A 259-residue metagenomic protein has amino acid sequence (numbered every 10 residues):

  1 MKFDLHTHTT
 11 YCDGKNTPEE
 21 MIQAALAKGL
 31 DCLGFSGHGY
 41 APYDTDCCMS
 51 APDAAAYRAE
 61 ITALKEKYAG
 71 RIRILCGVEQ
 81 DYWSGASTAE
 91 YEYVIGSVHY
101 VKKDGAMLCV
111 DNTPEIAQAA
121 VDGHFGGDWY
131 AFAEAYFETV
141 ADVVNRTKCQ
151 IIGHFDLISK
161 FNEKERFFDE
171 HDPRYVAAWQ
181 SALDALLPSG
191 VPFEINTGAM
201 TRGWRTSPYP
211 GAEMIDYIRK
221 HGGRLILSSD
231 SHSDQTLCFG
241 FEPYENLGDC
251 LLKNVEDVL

Functional and structural regions predicted by a protein language model:
M1-Y82, E92, S159-P173, T201 (+6 more regions): An N-terminally biased module of ancient metal coordination in phosphate/nucleic-acid-related enzymes
K15-N16, A133-E134, W204-G222: Short, motif-level signal for alpha-helix interfacial/capping segments enriched in acidic residues and aromatics/proline
E19, D169-A178, S207-M214: Charged helix-capping and loop-helix junction motifs
L33-F35, V94, I152, F193: Hydrophobic residues within beta-strands of alpha/beta enzymes
C47, P52-P188: Extended substrate/RNA-proximal surfaces in nucleic-acid metabolism proteins
A86-T88, S207, T236-G240: Short glycine-biased active-site loop of nucleotidyltransferases that positions the nucleotide triphosphate and helps
P192-G203: His/Asp/Glu-enriched short active-site or ligand-binding loop at hydrolase and phosphoryl-transfer sites
